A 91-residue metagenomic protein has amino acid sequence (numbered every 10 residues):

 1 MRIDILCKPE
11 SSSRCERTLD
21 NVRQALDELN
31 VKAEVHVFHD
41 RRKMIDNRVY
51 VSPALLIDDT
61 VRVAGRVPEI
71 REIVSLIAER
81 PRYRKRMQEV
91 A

Functional and structural regions predicted by a protein language model:
M1-L26: Local sequence-structure signature of Cys/Sec-based thiol-disulfide redox active-site neighborhoods
C7, V31-R41: Thiol-based oxidoreductase modules, predominantly thioredoxin-like and allied folds used for disulfide exchange
E16-R17, Y50, P68: Generic recognition of short, well-ordered alpha-helical segments
A25-L29, R80-Y83: Change "in soluble alpha/beta enzymes" to "in soluble alpha/beta proteins
R42-D46: A short acidic, often aromatic-flanked loop/helix-cap motif at beta-alpha or helix-coil junctions that lines enzyme
R48-L56: Structural micro-motif
D59-K85: Non-catalytic, surface beta->alpha helical segment in thiol-disulfide oxidoreductase systems
K85-A91: Short acidic DE-rich linear segments
